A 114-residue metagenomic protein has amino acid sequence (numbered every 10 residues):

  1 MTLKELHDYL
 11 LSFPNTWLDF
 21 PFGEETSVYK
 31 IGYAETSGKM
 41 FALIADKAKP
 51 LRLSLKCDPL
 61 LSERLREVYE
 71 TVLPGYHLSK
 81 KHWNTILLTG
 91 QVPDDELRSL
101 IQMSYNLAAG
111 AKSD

Functional and structural regions predicted by a protein language model:
M1-D114: Charge-dense, helix-prone N-terminal extensions
